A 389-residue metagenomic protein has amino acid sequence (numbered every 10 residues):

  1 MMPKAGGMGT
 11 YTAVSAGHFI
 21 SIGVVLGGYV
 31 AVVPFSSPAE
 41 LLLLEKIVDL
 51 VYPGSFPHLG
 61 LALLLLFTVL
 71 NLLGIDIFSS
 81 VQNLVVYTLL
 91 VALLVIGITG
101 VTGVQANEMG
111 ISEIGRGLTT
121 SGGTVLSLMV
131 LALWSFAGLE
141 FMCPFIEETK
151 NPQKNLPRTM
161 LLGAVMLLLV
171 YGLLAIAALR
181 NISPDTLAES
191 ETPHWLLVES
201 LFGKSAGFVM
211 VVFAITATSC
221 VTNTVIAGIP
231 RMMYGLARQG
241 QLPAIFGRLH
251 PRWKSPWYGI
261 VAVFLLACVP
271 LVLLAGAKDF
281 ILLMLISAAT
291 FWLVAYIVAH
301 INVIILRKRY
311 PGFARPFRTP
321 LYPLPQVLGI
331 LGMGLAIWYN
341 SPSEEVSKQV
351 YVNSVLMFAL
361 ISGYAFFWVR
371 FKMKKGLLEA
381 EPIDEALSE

Functional and structural regions predicted by a protein language model:
M1-L64, T68-L72, I77, A214-G235 (+1 more regions): Hydrophobic transmembrane alpha-helices that form the core helical bundles of multi-pass secondary transporters
P3-G6, V14-I20, E147-N155, L162 (+3 more regions): Juxtamembrane helix-boundary/capping and inter-helix hinge elements in multi-pass membrane proteins
T10-G17, I47-L50, T159-N223, L242-A288: TM-loop-TM module centered on a large, flexible mid-protein loop between adjacent transmembrane helices in multi-pass
A39-L42, L70-D76, S205-A206, L242 (+3 more regions): Transmembrane helix-loop junctions in multi-pass membrane proteins
E45, F56-A106, T119-T120, M160-A164 (+3 more regions): Membrane-interface loop-to-helix entry segments
V81, I245-W253, L293-E344: C-terminal membrane-solvent junction of multi-pass transporters and transport-like membrane proteins
L84-V212: Helix-loop-helix junctions that connect adjacent transmembrane segments in multi-pass membrane transporters
H300-L324, E344-E389: Terminal cytosolic tails of multi-pass membrane transporters, especially the segment immediately following the final
